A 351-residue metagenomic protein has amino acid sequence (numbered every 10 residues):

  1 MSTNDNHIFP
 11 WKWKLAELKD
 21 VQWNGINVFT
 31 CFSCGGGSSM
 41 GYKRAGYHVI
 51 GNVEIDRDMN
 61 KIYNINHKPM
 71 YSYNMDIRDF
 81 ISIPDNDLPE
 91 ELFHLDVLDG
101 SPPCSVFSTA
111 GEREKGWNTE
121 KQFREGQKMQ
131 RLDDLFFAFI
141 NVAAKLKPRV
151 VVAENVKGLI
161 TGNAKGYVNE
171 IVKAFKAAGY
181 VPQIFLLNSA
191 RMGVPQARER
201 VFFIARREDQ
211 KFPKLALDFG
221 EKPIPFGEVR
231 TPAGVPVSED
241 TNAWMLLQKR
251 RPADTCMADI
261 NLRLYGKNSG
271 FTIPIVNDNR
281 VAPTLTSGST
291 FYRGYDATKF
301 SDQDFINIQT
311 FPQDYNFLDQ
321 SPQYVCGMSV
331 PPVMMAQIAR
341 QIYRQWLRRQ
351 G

Functional and structural regions predicted by a protein language model:
S2, L246-G351: C-terminal target-recognition/interaction regions appended to catalytic cores
S2-K147, K157-T161, G166: Core alpha/beta nucleotide-donor-binding catalytic domains of modification enzymes
N24, H94-D96, E199-V201, V281-P283 (+1 more regions): A generic secondary-structure signal marking the coil-to-beta-strand transition
C34, Y63, L98-S101, F139 (+6 more regions): Conserved small-residue
G36, R57, P103-S105, K157-G158 (+4 more regions): Short, solvent-exposed loop/turn segments at secondary-structure junctions
I83-V97, S105-N277: Class I S-adenosyl-L-methionine
P102-P103, P148, P195, P312 (+1 more regions): Proline-centered helix-kink/hinge sites
